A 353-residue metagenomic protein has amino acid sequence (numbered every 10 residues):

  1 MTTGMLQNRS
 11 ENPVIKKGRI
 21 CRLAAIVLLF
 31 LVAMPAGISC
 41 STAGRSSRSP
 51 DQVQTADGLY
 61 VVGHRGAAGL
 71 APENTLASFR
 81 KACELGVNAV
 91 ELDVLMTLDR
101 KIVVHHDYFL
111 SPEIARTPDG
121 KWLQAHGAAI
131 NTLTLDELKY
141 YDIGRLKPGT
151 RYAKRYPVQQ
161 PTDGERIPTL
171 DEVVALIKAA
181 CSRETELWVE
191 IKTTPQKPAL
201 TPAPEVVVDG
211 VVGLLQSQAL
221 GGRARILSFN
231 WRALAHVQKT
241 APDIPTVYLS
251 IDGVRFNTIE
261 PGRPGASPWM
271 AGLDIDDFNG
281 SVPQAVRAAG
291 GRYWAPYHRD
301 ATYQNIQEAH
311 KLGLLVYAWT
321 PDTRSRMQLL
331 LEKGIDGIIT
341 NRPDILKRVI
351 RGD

Functional and structural regions predicted by a protein language model:
M1-R19: N-terminal secretory signal peptides that target proteins for export/translocation
N12-V14, A24-V27, G69-L70: Intrinsically disordered, low-complexity segments enriched in polar/charged small residues
I20-L23, R65-G66: Hydrophobic alpha-helical segments, especially transmembrane helices and their immediate juxtamembrane helical caps
A24-A36: Bacterial N-terminal signal peptides
G37-D353: Phosphate-group recognition and catalysis centered on beta-loop-alpha active-site segments
